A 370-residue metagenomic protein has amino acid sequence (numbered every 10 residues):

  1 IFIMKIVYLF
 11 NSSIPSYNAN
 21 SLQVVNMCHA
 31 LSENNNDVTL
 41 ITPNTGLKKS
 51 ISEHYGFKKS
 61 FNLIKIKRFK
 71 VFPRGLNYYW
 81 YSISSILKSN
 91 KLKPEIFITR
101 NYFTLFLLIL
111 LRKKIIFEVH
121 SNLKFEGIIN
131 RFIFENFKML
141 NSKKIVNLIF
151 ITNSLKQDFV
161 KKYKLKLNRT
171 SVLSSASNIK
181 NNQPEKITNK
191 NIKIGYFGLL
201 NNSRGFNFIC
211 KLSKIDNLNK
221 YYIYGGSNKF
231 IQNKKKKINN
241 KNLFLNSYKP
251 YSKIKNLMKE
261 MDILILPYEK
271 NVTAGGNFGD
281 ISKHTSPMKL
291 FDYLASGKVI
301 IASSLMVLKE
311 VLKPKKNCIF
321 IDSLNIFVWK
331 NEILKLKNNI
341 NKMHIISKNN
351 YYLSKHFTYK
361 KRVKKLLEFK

Functional and structural regions predicted by a protein language model:
V7-L9, I149, S177, I187-R204 (+2 more regions): Conserved donor-binding/catalytic core segment of Leloir-type glycosyltransferases
F10-Y17, A30, N34-W80, L155-K156 (+3 more regions): N-terminal strand-loop element at the rim of the active site of nucleotide-sugar-dependent glycosyltransferases
A19, K180, L324, V328 (+1 more regions): A charged, aromatic-enriched C-terminal amphipathic alpha-helix characteristic of glycosyltransferases across folds
N26-H29, I83-N90, F106, L110 (+3 more regions): Membrane-proximal helix-turn-helix segments that form the acceptor-binding/catalytic region of lipid-linked
T42, K138-M139, K143-Q183: Donor nucleotide-sugar binding/catalytic pocket of nucleotide-sugar-dependent glycosyltransferases
R204, P250-A295, A302-E310: Nucleotide-sugar-dependent
I223-G225, Q232-I263, T273, K315: Nucleotide-activated donor-binding/catalytic signature segment of Leloir-type glycosyltransferases, i.e., the conserved
P287, P314-I326, K335-I340: Conserved acidic donor-binding segment of nucleotide-sugar-dependent glycosyltransferases
